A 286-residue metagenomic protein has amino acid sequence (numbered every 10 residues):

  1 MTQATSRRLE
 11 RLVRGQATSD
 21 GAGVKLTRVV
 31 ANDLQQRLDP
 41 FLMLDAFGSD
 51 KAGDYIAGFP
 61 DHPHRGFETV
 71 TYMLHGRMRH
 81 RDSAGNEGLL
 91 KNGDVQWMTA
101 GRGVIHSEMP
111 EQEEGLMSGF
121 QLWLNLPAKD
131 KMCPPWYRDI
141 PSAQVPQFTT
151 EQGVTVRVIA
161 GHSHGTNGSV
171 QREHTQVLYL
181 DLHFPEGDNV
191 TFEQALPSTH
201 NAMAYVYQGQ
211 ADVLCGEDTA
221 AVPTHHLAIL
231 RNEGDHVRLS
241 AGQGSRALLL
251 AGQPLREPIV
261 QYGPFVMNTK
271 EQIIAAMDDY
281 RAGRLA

Functional and structural regions predicted by a protein language model:
M1-A286: Jelly-roll (double-stranded beta-helix
